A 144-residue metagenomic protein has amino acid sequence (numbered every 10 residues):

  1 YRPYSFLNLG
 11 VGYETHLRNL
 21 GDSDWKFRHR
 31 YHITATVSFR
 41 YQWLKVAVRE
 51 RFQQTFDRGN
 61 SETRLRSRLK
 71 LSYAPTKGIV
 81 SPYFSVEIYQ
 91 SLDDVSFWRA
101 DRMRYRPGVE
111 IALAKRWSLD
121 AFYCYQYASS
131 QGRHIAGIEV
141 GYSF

Functional and structural regions predicted by a protein language model:
Y1, I33-F39, S67-Y73, P107-I111 (+1 more regions): Residues on the lipid-exposed face of transmembrane beta-strands in outer-membrane beta-barrel proteins
Y1-F39: Hydrophobic/aromatic-rich structural module bridging two neighboring secondary-structure elements via a short loop
F6-V11, Y41-V46, K77-P82, I111-A121: Repeated loop/turn-to-beta-strand initiation elements of outer-membrane beta-barrel proteins
Y13-N19, F39-W43, F52-F56, I88-L92 (+2 more regions): Transmembrane beta-strands of outer-membrane beta-barrel pores
F27-Y31, S61-L65, R99-M103, G132-A136: Residues that define the transmembrane beta-barrel architecture of outer-membrane proteins
V37, W43-Q90: Detector for outer-membrane/organellar transmembrane beta-barrel domains, recognizing the amphipathic beta-strand
Y83-A112, A121, Q126: An amphipathic alpha-helical core segment
E110-F144: Long hydrophobic alpha-helical segments typical of transmembrane helices together with their membrane-interfacial
